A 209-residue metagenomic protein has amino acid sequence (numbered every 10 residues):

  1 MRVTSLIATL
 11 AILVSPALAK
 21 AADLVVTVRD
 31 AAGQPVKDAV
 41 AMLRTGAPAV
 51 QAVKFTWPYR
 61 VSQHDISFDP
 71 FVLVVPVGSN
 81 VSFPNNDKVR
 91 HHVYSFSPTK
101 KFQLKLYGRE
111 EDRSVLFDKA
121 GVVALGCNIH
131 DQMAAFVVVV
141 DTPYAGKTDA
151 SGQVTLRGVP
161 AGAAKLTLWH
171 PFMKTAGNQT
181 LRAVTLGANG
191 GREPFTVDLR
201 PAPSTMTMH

Functional and structural regions predicted by a protein language model:
M1-I7: Bacterial N-terminal signal peptides that target proteins for export
I7-P16: Bacterial N-terminal signal peptides
K20-H209: Extracytoplasmic copper-binding redox domains, predominantly the cupredoxin/blue-copper superfamily
